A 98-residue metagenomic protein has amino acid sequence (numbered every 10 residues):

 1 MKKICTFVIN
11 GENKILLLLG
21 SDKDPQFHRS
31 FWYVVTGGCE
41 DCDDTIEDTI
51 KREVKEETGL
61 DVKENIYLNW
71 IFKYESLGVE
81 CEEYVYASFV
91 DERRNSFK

Functional and structural regions predicted by a protein language model:
M1-V34, S88: N-terminal strand-loop-strand
F7, F31-W32, N69-I71, V79: Bulky hydrophobic/aromatic packing residues
S21, Y67-L68: Residue-level "edge-of-site" marker
G37-E64, W70-K98: Unchanged
